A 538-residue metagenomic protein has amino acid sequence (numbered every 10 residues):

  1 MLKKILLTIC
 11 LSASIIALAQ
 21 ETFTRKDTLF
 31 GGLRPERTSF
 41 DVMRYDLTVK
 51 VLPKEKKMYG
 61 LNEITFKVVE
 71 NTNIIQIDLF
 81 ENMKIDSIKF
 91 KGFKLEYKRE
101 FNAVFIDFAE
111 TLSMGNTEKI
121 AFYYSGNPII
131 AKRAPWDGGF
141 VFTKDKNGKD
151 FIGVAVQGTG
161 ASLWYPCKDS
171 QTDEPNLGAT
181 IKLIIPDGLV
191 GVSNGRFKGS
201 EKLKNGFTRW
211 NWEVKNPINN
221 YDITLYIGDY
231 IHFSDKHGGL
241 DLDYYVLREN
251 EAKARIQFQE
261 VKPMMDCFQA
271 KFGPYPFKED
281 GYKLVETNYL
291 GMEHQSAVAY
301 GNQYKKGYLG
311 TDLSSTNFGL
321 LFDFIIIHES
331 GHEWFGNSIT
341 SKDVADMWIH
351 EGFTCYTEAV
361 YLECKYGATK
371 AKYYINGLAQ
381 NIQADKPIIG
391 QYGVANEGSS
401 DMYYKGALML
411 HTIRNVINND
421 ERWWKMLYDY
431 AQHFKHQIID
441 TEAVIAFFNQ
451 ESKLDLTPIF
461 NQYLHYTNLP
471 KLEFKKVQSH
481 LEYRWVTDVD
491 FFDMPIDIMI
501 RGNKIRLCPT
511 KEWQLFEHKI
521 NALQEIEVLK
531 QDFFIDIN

Functional and structural regions predicted by a protein language model:
A19-Y59, D86, T143-K149, T457-P458: N-terminal, polar/Ser/Thr-rich
R25-K26, A121-D229, I526-I535: Extended, low-hydrophobicity, Ser/Thr/Pro/Gly-biased non-transmembrane segments
L61-N82, P166-Q171, P175-P186, E442 (+1 more regions): Surface-exposed beta-strand/loop patches in extracellular or lumenal glycoproteins
F80-T143, G206, N211, E517-I520: A surface-exposed beta-strand-loop module
K84-F90, V192, L456-T457, L472 (+1 more regions): Beta-strand-rich binding/interaction modules
I181, T208-N211, D229-E333, N337-D346 (+2 more regions): Juxtacatalytic substrate-recognition/specificity segment
K215, M347, E351-M409, V416 (+1 more regions): Acidic/His/Gly-enriched intrinsically disordered linker/tail segments that often contain short helix/coil "MoRF-like"
P276, S399-V477, L481: Amphipathic alpha-helical substructures
